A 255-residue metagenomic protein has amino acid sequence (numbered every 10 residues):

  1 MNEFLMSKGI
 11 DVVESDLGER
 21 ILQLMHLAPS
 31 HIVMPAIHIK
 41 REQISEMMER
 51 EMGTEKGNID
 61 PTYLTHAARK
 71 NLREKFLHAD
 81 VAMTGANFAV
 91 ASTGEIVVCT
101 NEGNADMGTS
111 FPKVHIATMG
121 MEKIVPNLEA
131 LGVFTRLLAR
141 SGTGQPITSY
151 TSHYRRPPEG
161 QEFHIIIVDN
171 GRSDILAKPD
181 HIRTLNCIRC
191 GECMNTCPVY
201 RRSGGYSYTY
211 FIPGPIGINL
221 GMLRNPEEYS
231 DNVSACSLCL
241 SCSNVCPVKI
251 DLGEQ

Functional and structural regions predicted by a protein language model:
M1-D180: The feature marks the mature, well-folded catalytic cores of soluble enzymes
D11, C193, C242: Residue-level detector of anion-binding/catalytic polar loops
E74, M119, K123, L185 (+2 more regions): Conserved aromatic-histidine-acidic binding/catalytic patches
A86, E95, E192, P215-I218: Gly/Ser/Thr-rich helix-start
G160-T184, Y200-Q255: Ferredoxin-type iron-sulfur electron-transfer modules in oxidoreductases and energy-metabolism complexes
C187, G191-M194: Phosphate-binding glycine-rich loops and their immediate beta-loop-alpha structural context
